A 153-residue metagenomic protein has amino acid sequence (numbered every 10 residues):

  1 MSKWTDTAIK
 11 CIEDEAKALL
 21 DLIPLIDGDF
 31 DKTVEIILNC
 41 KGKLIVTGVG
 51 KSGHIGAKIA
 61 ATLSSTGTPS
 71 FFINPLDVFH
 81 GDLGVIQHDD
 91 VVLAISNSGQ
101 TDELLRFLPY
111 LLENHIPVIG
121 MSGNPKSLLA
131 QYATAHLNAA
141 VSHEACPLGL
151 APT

Functional and structural regions predicted by a protein language model:
M1-G42: An N-terminal, well-structured beta->alpha segment
G42-T153: Glycine-rich phosphate-binding loops that contact phosphosugars or nucleotide phosphates
